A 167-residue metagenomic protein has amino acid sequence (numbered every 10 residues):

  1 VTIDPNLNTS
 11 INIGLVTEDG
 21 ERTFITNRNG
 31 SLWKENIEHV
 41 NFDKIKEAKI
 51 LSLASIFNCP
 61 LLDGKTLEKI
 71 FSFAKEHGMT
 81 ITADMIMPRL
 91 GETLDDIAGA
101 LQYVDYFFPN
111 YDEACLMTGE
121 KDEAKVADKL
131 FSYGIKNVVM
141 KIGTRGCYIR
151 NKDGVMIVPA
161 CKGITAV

Functional and structural regions predicted by a protein language model:
T2-I3, G14-Y106, Y111-I157, G163-I164: Ribokinase/PfkB-type carbohydrate-kinase core domain
P5-L7: A short catalytic or substrate-binding loop motif that flags glycine-/basic-rich loops and adjacent residues that bind
T9-N12: Short alpha-helix plus adjacent loop in nuclease-associated cores
V167: A phosphate-binding catalytic loop at a beta-strand-loop-alpha-helix junction that coordinates phosphoryl groups
